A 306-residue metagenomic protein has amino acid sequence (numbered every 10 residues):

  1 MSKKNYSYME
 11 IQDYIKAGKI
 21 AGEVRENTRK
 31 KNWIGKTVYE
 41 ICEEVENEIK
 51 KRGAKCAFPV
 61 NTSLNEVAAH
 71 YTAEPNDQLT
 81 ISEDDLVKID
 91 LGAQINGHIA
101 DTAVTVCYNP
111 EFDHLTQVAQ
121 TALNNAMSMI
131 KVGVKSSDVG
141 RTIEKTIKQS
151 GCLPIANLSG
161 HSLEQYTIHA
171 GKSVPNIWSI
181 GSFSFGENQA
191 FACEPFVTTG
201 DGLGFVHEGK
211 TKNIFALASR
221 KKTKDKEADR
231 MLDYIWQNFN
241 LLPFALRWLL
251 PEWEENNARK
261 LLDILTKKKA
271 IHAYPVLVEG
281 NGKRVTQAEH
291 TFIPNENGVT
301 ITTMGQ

Functional and structural regions predicted by a protein language model:
M1-Q306: Active-site neighborhoods and metal-handling regions in enzymes and metal-associated proteins
